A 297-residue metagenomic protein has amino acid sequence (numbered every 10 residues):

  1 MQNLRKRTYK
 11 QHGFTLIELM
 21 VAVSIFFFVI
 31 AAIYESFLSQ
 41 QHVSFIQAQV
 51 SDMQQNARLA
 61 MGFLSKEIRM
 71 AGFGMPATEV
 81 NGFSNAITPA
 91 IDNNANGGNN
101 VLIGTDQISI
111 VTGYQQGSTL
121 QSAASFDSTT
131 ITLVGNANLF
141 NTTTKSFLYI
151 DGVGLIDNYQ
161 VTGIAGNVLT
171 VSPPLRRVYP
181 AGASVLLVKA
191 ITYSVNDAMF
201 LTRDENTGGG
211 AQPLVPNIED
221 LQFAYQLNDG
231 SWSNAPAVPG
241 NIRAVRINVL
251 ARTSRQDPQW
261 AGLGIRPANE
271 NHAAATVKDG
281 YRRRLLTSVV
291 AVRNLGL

Functional and structural regions predicted by a protein language model:
Q2-L4, Q11-S65, R69-A71: Aliphatic-rich helix starts adjacent to a transmembrane/signal segment
N3-R5, Q11, Q49-D52, N56 (+6 more regions): Short linear sequence signals and composition-biased patches located at protein termini or domain-edge surfaces
R7, H12, A32-E35, F147 (+5 more regions): Intrinsically disordered, low-complexity segments enriched in small/polar residues
T15, V23, F37-Q40, L148 (+3 more regions): Intrinsically disordered, low-complexity segments enriched in polar/charged residues with Gly/Pro, especially when
V23-F26, I33-S36, H42, F73-E79 (+4 more regions): N-terminal start-of-chain detector that recognizes signal peptides and the immediate post-cleavage beginning
P89-P180: Autoprocessing Asn-cyclization modules and mimics
